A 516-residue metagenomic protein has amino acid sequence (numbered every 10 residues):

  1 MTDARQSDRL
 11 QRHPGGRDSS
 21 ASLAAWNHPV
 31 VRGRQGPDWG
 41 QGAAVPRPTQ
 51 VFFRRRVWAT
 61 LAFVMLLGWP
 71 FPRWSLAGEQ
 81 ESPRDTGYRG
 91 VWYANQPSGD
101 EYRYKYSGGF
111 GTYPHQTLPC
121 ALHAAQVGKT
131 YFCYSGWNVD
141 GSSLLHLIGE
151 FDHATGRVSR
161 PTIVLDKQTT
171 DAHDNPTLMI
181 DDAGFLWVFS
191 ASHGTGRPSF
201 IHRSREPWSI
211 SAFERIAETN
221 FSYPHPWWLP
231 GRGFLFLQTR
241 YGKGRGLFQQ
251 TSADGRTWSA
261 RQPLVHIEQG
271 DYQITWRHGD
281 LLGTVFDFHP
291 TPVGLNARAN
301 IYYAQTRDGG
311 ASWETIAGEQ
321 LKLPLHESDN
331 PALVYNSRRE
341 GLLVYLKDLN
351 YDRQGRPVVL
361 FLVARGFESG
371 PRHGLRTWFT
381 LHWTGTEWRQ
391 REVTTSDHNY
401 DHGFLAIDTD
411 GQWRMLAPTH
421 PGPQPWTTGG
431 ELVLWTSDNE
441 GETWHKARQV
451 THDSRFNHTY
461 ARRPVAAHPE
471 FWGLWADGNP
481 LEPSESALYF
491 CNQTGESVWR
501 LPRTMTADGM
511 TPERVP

Functional and structural regions predicted by a protein language model:
M1-T60: Intrinsic disorder/low-complexity segments
A59-P70: Bacterial N-terminal signal peptides
F71-G78: Signal peptide processing junction and immediate N-terminal pro/mature segment of secreted/exported proteins
G78-P516: Extracellular, repeat-based ectodomains that mediate carbohydrate processing or recognition
